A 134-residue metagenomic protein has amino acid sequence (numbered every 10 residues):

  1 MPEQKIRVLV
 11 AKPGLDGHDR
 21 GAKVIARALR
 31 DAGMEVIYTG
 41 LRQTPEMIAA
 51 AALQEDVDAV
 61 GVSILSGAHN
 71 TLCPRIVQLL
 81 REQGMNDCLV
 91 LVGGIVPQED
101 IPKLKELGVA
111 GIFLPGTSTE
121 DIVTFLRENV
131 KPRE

Functional and structural regions predicted by a protein language model:
M1-K5, M85: Short, flexible coil/linker segments at domain boundaries that flank nucleotide/cofactor-interacting
M1-P2, P132-E134: Basic/polar N-terminal segments that are highly enriched at the extreme N-terminus, encompassing both cleavable
A11-L15: N-terminal pre-triad scaffold of radical SAM enzymes
A22-R127, P132: Cofactor-cradling patches in redox/metallo enzymes
